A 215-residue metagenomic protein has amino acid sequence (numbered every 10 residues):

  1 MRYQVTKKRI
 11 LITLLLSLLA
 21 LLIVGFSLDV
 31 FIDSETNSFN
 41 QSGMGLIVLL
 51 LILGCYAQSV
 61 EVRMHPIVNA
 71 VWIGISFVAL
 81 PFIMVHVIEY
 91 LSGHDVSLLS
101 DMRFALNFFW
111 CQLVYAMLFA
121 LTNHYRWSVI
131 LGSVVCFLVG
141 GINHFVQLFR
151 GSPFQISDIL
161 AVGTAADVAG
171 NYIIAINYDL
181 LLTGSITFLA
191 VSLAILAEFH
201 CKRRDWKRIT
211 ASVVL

Functional and structural regions predicted by a protein language model:
R2-S157: Extended, compositionally biased non-globular segments that define protein topology
L16-A20, S133-V135, L182-L196, S212-V214: Hydrophobic membrane-spanning alpha-helices of multi-pass integral membrane proteins
L53-A57, Q112-N123, L182-R204: Transmembrane alpha-helical segments in integral membrane proteins
H65-V71, L121-S128, A175-G184, H200-V214: Membrane-interfacial entry segments at the cytosolic side of transmembrane helices
W72, S76-P81, L106-F109, L180-L193 (+1 more regions): Alpha-helical bilayer-embedded segments of polytopic membrane proteins, i.e., transmembrane/intramembrane helices
I88-M102, I195-V214: N-terminal start-of-domain structural block
G141-H200: Membrane-embedded alpha-helical segments of integral membrane proteins
